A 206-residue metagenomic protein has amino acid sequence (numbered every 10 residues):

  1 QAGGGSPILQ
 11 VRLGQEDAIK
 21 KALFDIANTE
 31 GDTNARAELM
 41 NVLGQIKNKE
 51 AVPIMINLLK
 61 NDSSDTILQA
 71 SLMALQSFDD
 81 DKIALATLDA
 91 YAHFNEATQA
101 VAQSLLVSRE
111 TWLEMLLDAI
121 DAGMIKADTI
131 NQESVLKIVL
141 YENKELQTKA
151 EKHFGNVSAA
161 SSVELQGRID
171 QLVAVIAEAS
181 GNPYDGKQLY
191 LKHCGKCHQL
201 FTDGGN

Functional and structural regions predicted by a protein language model:
Q1, R12, E16-I19, D32-T33 (+3 more regions): Long hydrophobic segments that form regular secondary structure
Q1-Q10, R36-L43, L68-L75, A102 (+3 more regions): Amphipathic alpha-helical elements of HEAT/ARM-like alpha-solenoid repeat scaffolds that form extended
A2-G3, L9-E16, T29, L43-K49 (+6 more regions): Residue-level signature of the C-terminal ends
L13-N28, A37, N48-K60, L68-Q69 (+5 more regions): Amphipathic alpha-helical scaffolding segments comprising HEAT/armadillo-like alpha-solenoid repeats
V42, I54, Q188-T202: C-type cytochrome heme c attachment motif
H93-A97, G204-N206: Gly/Gly-Pro-rich "capping" loops immediately C-terminal to redox-active cysteine motifs in periplasmic/lumenal
S108-A122, A127-V173: Periplasmic c-type cytochrome electron-transfer domains
S158-L189, G204-G205: Electrostatic cytochrome c docking/interface patches
